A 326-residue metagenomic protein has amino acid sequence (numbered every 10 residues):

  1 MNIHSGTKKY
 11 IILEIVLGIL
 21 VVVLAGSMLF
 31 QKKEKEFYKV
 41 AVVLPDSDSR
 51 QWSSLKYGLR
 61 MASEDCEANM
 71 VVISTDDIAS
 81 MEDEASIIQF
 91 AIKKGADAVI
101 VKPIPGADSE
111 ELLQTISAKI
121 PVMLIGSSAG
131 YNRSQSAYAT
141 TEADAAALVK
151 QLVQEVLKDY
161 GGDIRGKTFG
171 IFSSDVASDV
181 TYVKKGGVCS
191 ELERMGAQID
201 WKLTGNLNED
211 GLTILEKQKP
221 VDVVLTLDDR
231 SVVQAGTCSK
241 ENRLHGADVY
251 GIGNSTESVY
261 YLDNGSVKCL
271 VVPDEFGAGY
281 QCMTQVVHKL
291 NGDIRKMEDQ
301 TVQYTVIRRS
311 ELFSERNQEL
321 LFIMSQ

Functional and structural regions predicted by a protein language model:
K9, L13-E14, F172, G277 (+1 more regions): Hinge/cleft segment of the Venus flytrap/periplasmic-binding protein
I12-S27: Hydrophobic membrane-insertion alpha-helices, especially the h-region of bacterial N-terminal signal peptides
M28-L55, V72, Q135-S136, K167-A177: Short beta-strand segments enriched in small/hydrophobic residues
L44-R50, I73-E82, S127, A139-L148 (+5 more regions): Hinge/beta->alpha junction and helix N-cap segments in small-molecule ligand-binding domains
E82-D97, N208-P220: Short, well-structured alpha-helical segments in soluble
V101-A118, V188, L203-V259: Hydrophobic alpha-helical
D108-D144, S255-D263: Flexible loop/hinge segments that line or gate small-molecule binding clefts
A137-G166, N254-S258, D274-N291: Hydrophobic alpha-helical segments within soluble ligand-binding/sensing domains
